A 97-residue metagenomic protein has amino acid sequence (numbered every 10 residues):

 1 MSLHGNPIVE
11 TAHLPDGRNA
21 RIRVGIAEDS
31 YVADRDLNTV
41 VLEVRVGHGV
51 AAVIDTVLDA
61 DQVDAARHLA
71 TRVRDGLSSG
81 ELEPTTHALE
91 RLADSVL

Functional and structural regions predicted by a protein language model:
M1-E28: Negatively charged, low-complexity tracts enriched in Asp/Glu with abundant Ser/Thr
S2-E10, S79-L97: Short, charged, intrinsically disordered terminal tails
I22-V24, V40-V44, A70-V73: Hydrophobic beta-strand residues in large extracellular and virion-surface proteins
R23, R35-V40, D61-A66: Mixed-charge, low-complexity intrinsically disordered regions enriched for alternating acidic
Y31-I54: Short aromatic-glycine-(Arg/Gly/Cys) micro-motifs in beta-strand/loop hairpins
V50-D64: A short, exposed loop/beta-hairpin motif centered on an aromatic-Gly-Thr core
D61-S78: A short, charged, amphipathic alpha-helix used as a generic interaction element across diverse proteins
